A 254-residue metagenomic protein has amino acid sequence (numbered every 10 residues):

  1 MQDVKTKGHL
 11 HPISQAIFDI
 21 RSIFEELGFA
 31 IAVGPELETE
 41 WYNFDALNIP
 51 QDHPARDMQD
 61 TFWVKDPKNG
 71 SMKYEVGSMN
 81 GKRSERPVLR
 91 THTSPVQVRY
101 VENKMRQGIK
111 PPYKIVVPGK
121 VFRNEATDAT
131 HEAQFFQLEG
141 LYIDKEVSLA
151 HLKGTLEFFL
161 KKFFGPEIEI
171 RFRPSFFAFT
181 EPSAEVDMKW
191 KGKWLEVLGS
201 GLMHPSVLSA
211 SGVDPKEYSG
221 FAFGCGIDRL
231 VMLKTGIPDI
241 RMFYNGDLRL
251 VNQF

Functional and structural regions predicted by a protein language model:
Q2-F254: TRNA-recognition modules of translation machinery and tRNA-sensing kinases, especially anticodon-binding
